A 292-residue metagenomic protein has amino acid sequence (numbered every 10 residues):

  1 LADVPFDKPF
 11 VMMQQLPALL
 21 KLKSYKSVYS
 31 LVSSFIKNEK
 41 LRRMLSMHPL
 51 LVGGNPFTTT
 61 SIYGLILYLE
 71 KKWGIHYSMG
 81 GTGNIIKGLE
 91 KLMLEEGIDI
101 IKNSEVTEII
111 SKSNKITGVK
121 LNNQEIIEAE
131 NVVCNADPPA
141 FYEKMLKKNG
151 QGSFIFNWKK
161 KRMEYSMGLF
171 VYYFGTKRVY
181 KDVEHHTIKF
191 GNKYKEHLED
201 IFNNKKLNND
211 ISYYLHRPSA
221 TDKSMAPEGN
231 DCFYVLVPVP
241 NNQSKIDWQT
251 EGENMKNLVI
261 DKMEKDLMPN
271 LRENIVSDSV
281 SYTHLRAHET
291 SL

Functional and structural regions predicted by a protein language model:
L1-T58: Rossmann-like flavin
V52-K72: Active-site-adjacent "gating/activation" loops or surface patches in catalytic cores
F57-T58, K223-E228, R286: FAD-binding beta-loop-beta segment adjacent to the flavin cofactor pocket
Y68-E108: Helical element adjacent to the flavin cofactor pocket in flavoenzyme catalytic cores
T107-P227: Mid-domain catalytic core of redox enzymes that form a hydrophobic substrate pocket/lid adjacent to a catalytic redox
P139-K144, P227-L258: Conserved FAD/dinucleotide-binding core of flavoprotein oxidoreductases
T250-V280: Flavin-binding catalytic cores
T283-T290: Conserved small/polar residues in nucleotide/adenosyl-binding loops
